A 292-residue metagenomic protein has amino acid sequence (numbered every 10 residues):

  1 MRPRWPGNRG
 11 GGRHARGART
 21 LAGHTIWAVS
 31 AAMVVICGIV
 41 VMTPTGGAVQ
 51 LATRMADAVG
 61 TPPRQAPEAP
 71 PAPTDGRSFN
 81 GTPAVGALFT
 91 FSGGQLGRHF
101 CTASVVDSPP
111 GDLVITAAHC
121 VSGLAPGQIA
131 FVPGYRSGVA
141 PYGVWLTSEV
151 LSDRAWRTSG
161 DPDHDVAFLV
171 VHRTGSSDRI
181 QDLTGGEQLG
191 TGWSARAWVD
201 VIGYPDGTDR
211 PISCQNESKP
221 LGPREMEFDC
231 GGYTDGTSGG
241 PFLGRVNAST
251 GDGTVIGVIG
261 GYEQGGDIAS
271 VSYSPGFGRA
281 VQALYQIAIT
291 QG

Functional and structural regions predicted by a protein language model:
R2-D107, I287-G292: Protease-domain processing segments flanking chymotrypsin-fold serine proteases, especially trypsin-like
P71-P83, T90-S92, A130-S176: Conserved catalytic-core segment of clan PA serine endopeptidases
N80-R136, S218-G222, C230, S274: Catalytic histidine site
V114-A117, P133-G134, V201-G203, G251-G261: Catalytic Cys-His active-site segments of thiol-dependent hydrolases/isopeptidases
C120-V121, Y135-G138, R173-S176, D206-G207 (+2 more regions): Acidic glycine-/aspartate-rich tracts in secreted/extracellular proteins
P162-Y233: Chymotrypsin/trypsin-fold serine protease catalytic domain
G232-V258: Catalytic nucleophile loop of clan PA
I256, Y262-G292: C-terminal cap/linker of serine protease catalytic domains
